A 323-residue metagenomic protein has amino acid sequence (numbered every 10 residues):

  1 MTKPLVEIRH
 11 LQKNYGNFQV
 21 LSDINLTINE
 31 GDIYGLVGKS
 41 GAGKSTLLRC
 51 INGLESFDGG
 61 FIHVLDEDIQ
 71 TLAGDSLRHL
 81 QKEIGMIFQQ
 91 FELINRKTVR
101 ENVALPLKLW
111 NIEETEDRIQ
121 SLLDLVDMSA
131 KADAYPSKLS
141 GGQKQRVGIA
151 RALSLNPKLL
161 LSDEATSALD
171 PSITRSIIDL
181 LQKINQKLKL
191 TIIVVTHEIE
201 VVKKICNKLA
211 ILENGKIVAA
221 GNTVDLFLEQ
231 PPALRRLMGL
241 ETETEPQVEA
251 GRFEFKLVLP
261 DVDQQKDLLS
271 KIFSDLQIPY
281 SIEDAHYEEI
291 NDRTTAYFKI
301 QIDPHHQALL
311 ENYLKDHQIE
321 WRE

Functional and structural regions predicted by a protein language model:
V37-K39: The feature captures the beta-strand-to-loop junction immediately N-terminal to the Walker
N52: Helix-to-loop junction immediately C-terminal to a conserved catalytic motif
G60-D68: Conserved ABC transporter NBD signature motif
D68, A104, E113-A130: Conserved ABC ATPase "signature" region
I69-G85, L109, L226-E229: ABC ATPase NBD coupling module
A134-S137, L155: Conserved signature/switch motifs of ABC ATPase nucleotide-binding domains
